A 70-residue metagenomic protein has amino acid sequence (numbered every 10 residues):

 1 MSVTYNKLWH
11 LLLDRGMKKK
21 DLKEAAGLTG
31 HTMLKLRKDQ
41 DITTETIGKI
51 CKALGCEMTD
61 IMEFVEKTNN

Functional and structural regions predicted by a protein language model:
M1-K20: A short, Lys/Arg-rich alpha-helix, primarily the initiator
L12, K23, R37, C51: The alpha-helix within a helix-turn-helix
L13, G27, K38, E66: Residue-level detection of the helix-turn-helix DNA-binding "recognition helix"
G16-L34: Short alpha-helical DNA-recognition segment
Q40-K52: Short, basic-rich loop-to-helix N-cap that marks the start of a DNA-contacting helix
G55-N70: Short C-terminal boundary/hinge segments that cap the last helix of small helical domains
